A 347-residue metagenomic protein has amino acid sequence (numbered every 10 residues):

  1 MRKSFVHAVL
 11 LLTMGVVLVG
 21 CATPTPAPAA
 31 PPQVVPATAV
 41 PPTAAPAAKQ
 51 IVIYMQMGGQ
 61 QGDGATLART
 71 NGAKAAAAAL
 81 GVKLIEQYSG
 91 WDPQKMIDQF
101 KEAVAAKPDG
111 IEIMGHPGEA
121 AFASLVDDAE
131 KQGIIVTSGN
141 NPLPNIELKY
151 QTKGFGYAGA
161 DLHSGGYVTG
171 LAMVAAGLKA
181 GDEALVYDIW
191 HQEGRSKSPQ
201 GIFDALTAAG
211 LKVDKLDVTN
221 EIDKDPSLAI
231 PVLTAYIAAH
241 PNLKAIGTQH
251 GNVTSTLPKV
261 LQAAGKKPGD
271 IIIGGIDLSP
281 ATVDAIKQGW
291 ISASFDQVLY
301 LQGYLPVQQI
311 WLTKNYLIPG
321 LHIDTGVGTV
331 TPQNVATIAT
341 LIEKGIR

Functional and structural regions predicted by a protein language model:
M1-V9: Bacterial N-terminal signal peptides that target proteins for export
L10-G15: Hydrophobic helical h-region of N-terminal Sec-dependent signal peptides in bacterial secretory/periplasmic proteins
V17-G20: C-terminal motif of bacterial Sec signal peptides marking the signal peptidase cleavage site
A22-R347: A residue-level marker of the well-folded mature domains of exported/periplasmic proteins
